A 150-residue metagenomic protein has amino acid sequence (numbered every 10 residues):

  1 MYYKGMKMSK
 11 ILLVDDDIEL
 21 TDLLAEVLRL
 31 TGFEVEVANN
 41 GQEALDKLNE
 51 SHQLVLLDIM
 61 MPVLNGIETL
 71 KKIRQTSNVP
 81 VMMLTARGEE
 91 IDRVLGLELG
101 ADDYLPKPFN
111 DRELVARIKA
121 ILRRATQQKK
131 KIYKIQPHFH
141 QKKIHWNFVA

Functional and structural regions predicted by a protein language model:
K10, A120-A150: Short, Lys/Arg-enriched segments at the junction into DNA-binding effector domains of transcriptional regulators
D22-L30: Charged docking surfaces used in two-component/phosphorelay signaling
V37-L54: Acidic, metal-coordinating helix/loop segments flanking the phosphotransfer/catalytic sites of two-component signaling
N39-N40, N65-E68, D92: Acidic catalytic/metal-coordinating carboxylates
D46, I67-N78: Short amphipathic alpha-helix used as the core "switch/output" element in two-component signaling
D58, T85: Active-site residues of response regulator receiver
M61: Receiver (REC) domain active-site loop signature in two-component systems and cognate sites in sensor histidine kinases
